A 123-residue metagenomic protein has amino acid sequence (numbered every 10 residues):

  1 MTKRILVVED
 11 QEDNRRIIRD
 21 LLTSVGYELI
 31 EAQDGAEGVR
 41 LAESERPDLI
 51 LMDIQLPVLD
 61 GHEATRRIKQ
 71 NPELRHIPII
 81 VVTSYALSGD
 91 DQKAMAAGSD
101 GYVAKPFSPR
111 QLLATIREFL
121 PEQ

Functional and structural regions predicted by a protein language model:
E9: Conserved acidic carboxylate
R16-S24: Charged docking surfaces used in two-component/phosphorelay signaling
G26-Q33, L41: Short hydrophobic/Thr-rich beta-strand motif most characteristic of the beta2 strand and flanking loop of CheY-like
E45-L51, L56: Active-site beta3 strand of CheY-like receiver
P57, R75, L87, K105-P106: The feature encodes the CheY-like receiver
F107-I116: C-terminal output helix
